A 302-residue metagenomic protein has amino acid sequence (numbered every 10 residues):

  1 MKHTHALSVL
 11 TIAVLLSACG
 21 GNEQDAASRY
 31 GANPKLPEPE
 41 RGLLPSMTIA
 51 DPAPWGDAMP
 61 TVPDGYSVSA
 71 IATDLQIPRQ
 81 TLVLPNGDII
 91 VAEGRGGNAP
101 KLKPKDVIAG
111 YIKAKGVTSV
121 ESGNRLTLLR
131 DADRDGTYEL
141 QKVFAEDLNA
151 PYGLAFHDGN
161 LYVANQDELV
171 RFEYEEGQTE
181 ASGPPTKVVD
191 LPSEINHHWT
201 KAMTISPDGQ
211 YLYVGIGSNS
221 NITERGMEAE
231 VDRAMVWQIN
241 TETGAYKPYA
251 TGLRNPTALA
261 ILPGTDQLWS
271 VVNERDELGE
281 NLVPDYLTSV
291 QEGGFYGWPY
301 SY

Functional and structural regions predicted by a protein language model:
M1-S8: Bacterial N-terminal signal peptides that target proteins for export
L15-A18: C-terminal motif of bacterial Sec signal peptides marking the signal peptidase cleavage site
G21-Y302: Beta-propeller domains with acidic blade repeats across secreted/periplasmic ectodomains and cytosolic WD/CNH propellers
